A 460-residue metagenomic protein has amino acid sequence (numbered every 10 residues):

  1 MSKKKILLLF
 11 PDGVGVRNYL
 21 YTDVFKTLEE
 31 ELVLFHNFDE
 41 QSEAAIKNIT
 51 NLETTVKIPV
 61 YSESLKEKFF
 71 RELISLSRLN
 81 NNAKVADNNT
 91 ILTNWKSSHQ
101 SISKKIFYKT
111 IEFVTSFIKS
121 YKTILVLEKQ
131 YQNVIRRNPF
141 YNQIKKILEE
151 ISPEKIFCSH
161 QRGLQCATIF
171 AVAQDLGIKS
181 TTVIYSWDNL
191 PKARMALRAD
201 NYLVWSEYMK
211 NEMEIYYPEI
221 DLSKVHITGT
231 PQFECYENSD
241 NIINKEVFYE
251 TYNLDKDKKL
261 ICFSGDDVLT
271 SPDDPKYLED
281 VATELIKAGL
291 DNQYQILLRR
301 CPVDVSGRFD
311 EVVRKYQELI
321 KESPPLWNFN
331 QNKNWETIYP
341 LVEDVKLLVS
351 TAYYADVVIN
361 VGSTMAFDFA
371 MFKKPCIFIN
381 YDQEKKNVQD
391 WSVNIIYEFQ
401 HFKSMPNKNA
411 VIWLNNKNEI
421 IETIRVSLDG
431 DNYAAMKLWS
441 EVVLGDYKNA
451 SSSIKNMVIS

Functional and structural regions predicted by a protein language model:
S2-V14, N18, F38, I58-Y61 (+3 more regions): Nucleotide-activated donor-dependent transferases that construct or modify glycoconjugates
L7, T90, K145-L164, A355-V361: Short N-terminal targeting/anchoring amphipathic segment
L8-T22, N81, T90, C158 (+1 more regions): A short, glycine/small-residue-rich beta-strand->loop->alpha-helix junction that serves as a flexible
L20-K26, F233-N332, E336-T337, L414: Conserved catalytic-core segment of nucleotide-activated headgroup transferases in glycan assembly
V33-I144: Conserved N-terminal ligand/cofactor-binding loop architecture of enzyme catalytic domains
Y131-I135, P139, K155, S159 (+1 more regions): Active-site-proximal region of nucleotide-activated glycan assembly enzymes, centered on histidine/acidic-rich loops
L197-A199, I220, T364-V442: Catalytic binding pocket for nucleotide-activated donors in carbohydrate/polymer assembly enzymes
T337-D344, V349-S363: Acidic donor-binding loop of glycosyltransferase active sites
